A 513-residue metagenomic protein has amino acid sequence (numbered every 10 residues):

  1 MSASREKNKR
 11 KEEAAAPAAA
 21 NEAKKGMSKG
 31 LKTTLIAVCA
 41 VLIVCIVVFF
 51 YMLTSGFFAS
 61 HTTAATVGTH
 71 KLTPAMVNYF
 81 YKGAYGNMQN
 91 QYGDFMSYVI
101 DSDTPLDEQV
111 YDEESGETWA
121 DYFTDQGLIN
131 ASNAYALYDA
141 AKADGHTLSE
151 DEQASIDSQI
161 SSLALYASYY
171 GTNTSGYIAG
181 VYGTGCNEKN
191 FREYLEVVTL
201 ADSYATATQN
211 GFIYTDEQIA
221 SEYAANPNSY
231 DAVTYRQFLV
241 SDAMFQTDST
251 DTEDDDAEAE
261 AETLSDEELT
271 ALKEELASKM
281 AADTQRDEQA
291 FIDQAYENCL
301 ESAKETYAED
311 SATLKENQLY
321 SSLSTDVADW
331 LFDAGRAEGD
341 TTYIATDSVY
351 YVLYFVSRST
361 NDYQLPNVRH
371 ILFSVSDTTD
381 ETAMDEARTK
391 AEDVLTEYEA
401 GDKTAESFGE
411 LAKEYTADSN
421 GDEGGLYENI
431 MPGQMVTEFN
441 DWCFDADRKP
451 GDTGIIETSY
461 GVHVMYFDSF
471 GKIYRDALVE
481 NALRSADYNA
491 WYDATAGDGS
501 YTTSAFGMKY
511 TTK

Functional and structural regions predicted by a protein language model:
N8, E12, A18-C39, I46-S60 (+4 more regions): PPIase-associated folding chaperone regions across multiple families
G56-K189: N-terminal targeting/tethering segments
T73-P74, Y85-Q91, F95, F245-D251 (+2 more regions): Short, solvent-exposed loop/turn elements at domain surfaces
Y81-A84, M88, A131, Y135 (+18 more regions): Sec/Tat-exported extracytoplasmic proteins
Y98, Y122, Q159, Y177 (+5 more regions): Charge-rich, solvent-exposed alpha-helical interaction surfaces
D151, S155, Y214, Q218 (+3 more regions): Alpha-helix N-cap and coil->helix boundary residues
E275-V327, D393-T437, D468: Peptidyl-prolyl cis-trans isomerase
